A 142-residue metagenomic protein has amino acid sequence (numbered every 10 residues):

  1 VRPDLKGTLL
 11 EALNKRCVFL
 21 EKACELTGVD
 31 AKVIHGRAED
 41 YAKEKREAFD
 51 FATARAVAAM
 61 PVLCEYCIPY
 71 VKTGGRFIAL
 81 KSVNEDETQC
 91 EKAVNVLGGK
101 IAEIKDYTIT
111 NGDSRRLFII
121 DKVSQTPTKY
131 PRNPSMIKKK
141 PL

Functional and structural regions predicted by a protein language model:
V1-A56, C64-E65: Conserved SAM/SAH cofactor-binding pocket of Class I
R2, V71-T73: Helix-to-beta-strand junctions that scaffold the AdoMet/dcAdoMet cofactor pocket in Class I SAM-dependent enzymes
T8-L10, I34, I78, A102 (+1 more regions): Hydrophobic/aromatic beta-strand patches that form the interior of the parallel beta-sheet core in alpha/beta enzyme
A12, S82, K122: Cofactor-binding loop segments of dinucleotide-utilizing enzymes, especially the Rossmann-like FAD- and NAD(P)+-binding
L20, K81, I120: Residue-level signal for inorganic ion chemistry
V57-A59, V83, Q125: Short glycine-rich anion-binding loops that position phosphate/pyrophosphate groups of nucleotides and phosphorylated
G74-E85: Conserved beta-strand signature within the Rossmann-like core of class I S-adenosyl-L-methionine
T88-L142: SAM/dcSAM-binding transferase cores
